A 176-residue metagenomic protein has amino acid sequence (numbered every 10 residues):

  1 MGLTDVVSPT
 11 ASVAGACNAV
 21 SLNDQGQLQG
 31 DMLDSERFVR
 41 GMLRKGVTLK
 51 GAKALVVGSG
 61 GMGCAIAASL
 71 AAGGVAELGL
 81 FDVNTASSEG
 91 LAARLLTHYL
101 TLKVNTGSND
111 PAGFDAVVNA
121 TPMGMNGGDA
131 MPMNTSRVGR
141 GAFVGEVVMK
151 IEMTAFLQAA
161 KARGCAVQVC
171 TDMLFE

Functional and structural regions predicted by a protein language model:
M1-K45, I151-M153: Phosphate/diphosphate ligand-binding glycine-rich loop within oxidoreductases
M32, G51-V75, D82: Glycine-rich adenosine-cofactor-binding loop
A72-E77, R163-A166: Conserved S-adenosyl-L-methionine
V75-H98: NAD(P)-binding Rossmann-fold cofactor-contacting core
L100-F114: Short acidic low-complexity segments
T121-G124, V148-M149: Short glycine-/small-residue-rich Rossmann-like dinucleotide-binding loops
M125-V144, A155, A159: Rossmann-fold NAD(P) dinucleotide-binding segment
A142-E176: Rossmann-fold NAD(P)-binding glycine/threonine-rich loop
